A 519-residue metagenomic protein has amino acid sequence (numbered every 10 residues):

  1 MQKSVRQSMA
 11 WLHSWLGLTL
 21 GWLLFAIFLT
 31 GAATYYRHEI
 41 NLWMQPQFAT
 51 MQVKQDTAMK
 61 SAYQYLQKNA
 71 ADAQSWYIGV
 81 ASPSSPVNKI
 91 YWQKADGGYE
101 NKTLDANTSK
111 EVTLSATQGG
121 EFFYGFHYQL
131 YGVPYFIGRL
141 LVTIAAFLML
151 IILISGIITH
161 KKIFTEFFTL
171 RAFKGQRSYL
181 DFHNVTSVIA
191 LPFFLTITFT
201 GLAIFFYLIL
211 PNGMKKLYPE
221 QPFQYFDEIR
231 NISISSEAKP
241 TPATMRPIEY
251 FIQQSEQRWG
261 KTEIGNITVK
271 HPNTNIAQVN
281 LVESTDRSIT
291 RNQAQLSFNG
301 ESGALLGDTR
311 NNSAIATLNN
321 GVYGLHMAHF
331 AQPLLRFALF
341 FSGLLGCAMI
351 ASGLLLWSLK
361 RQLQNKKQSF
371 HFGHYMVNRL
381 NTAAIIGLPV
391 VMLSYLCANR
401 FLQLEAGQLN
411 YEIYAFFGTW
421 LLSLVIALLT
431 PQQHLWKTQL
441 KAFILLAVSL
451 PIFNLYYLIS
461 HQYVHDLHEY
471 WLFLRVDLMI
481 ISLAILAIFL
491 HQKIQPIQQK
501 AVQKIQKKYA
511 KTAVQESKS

Functional and structural regions predicted by a protein language model:
M1-E39, F136-Q221, V390: Internal alpha-helical transmembrane segments
Q2-S4, S8-W11, T143-V188, F340-P389 (+2 more regions): Juxtamembrane interface at the cytosolic side of transmembrane helices
A26, A33-Q129: Juxtamembrane extramembrane loops of integral membrane proteins
Q47-Y77, E237-K270: Short, non-transmembrane alpha-helical segments in secretory-pathway proteins
A73-N101, G265-Q295: Exposed beta-strand-loop-beta-strand "reactive/processing" segments of non-cytosolic proteins
Q93-Y128, I154, D286-G324, A348-L355: Extended, hydrophilic extramembrane loops/domains of integral membrane proteins
T200, I204-T241, H371-Q499: Alpha-helical transmembrane segments forming the membrane-embedded cores of inner-membrane proteins across
Q495-S519: Short, highly charged, low-complexity non-transmembrane loops/tails of multi-pass membrane proteins
